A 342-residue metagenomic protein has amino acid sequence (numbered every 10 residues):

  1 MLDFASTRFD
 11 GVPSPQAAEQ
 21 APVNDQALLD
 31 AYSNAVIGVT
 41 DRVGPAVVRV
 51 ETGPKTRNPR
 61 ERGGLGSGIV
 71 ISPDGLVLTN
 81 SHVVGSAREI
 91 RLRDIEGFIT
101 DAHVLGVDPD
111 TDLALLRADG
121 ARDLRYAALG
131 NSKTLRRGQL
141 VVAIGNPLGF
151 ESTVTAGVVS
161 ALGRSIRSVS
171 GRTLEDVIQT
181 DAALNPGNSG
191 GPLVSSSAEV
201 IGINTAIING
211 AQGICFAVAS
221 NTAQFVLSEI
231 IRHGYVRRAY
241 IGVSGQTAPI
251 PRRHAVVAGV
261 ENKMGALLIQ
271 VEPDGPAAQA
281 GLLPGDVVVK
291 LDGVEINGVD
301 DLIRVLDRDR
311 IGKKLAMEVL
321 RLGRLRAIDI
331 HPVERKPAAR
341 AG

Functional and structural regions predicted by a protein language model:
M1-M264, P273, D307, G323 (+1 more regions): Serine-dependent protease modules
A35, A277-A280: Stable alpha-helical structural segments in soluble proteins, enriched in small hydrophobic residues
S228-R237, Q279-L283, V289-E295, D300-G342: PDZ-domain C-terminal substructure recognizer with occasional recognition of PDZ-binding tails
M264-E272, V289-D292: Acidic- and glycine-rich mobile interface elements
